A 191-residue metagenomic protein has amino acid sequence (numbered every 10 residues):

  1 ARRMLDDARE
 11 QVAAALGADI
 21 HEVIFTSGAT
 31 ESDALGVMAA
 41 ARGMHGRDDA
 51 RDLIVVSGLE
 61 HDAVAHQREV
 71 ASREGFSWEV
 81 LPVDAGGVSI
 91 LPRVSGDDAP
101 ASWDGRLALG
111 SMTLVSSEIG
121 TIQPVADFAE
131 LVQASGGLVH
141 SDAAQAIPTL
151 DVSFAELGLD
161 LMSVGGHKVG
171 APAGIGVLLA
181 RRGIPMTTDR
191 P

Functional and structural regions predicted by a protein language model:
A1-P191: Pyridoxal 5′-phosphate
